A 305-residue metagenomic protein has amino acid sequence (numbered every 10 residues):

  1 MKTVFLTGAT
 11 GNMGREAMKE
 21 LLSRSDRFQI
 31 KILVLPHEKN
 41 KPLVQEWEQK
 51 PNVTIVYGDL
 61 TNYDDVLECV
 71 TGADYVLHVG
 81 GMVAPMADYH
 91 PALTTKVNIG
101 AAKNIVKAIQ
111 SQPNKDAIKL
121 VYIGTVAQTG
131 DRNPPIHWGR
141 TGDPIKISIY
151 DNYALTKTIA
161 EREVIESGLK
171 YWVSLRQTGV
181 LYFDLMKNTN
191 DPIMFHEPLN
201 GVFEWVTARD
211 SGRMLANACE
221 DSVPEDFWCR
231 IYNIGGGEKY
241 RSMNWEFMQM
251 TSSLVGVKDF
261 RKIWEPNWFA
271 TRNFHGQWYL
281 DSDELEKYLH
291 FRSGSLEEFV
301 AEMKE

Functional and structural regions predicted by a protein language model:
K2-R24: N-terminal Rossmann NAD(P)H-binding glycine-rich loop of SDR-like oxidoreductase domains
Q49-G100: NAD(P)H-binding glycine-rich loop region in Rossmannoid oxidoreductase-like domains and their noncatalytic homologs
T61, L93-N104, I147, D151 (+2 more regions): Glycine-rich NAD(P)-binding loop of the Rossmann-fold in SDR/ketoreductase-type enzymes
G80, V121-T125, R176-T178, G235: Active-site beta-alpha turn of Rossmann-fold NAD(P)-dependent dehydrogenases/reductases
M82, G100-Y150: Conserved Rossmann-fold NAD(P)-dependent oxidoreductase catalytic core, especially the SDR/UDP-sugar
K96, Q128-W172, P198: Catalytic helix-loop patch of NAD(P)-dependent Rossmann-fold dehydrogenases
L155, E197-S222, R230: Substrate-positioning beta->alpha
M214-S282, K287-Y288, E298, E302-E305: Mid/C-terminal beta-alpha module of Rossmann-like enzyme folds, strongest in SDR-family dehydrogenases/epimerases
